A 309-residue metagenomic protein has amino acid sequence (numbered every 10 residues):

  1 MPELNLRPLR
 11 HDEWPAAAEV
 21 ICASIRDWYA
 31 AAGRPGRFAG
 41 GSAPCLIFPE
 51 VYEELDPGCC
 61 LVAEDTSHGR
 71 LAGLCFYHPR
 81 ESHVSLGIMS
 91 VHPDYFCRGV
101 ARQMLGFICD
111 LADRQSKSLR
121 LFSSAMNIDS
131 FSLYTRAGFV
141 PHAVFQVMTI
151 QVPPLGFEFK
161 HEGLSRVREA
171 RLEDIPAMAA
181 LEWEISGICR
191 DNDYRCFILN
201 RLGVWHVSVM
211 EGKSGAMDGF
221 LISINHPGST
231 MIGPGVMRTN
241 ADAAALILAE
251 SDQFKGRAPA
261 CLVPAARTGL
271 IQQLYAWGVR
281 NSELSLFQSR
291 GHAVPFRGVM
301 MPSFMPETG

Functional and structural regions predicted by a protein language model:
E13, A17, R136-M231, A241: Amide-forming acyltransferase catalytic core, primarily the GNAT-like/NAT-type and related acyltransferase folds
A18-S67, L71, S186-V207, G212: Active-site rim helix/loop that mediates acceptor-substrate recognition in acyltransferases
C60-V62, G69-H78, S85-S90, S214-N225 (+1 more regions): Conserved beta-strand in the GNAT
V84-G87, A112-M126, K255-A265, S285: Conserved GNAT acetyl-CoA-binding A-motif
I88-L111, F131-R136, T239-D252, Q272: Conserved acetyl-CoA-binding loop-helix of GNAT-fold acetyltransferases
M104-K160: Hydrophobic alpha-helical segments and helix pairs
M126, A137-G156, I224-P227, P234-V236 (+2 more regions): Active-site/acyl-donor-binding loops of N-acyltransferases
